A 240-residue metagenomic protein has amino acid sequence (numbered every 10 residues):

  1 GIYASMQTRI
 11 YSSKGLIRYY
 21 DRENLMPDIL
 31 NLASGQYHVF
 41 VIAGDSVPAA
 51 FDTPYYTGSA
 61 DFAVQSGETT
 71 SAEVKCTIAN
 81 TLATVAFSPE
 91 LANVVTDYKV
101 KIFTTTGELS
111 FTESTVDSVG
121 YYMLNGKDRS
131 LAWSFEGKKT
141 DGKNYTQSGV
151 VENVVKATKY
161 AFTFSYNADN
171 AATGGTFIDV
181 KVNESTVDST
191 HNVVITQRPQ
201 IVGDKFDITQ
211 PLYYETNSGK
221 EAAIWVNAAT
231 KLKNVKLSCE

Functional and structural regions predicted by a protein language model:
G1-M6, Y11-S13, N24, N31-Y55 (+1 more regions): Extracytoplasmic cysteine-anchoring/structural motifs
Y20-D21: Short hydrophobic alpha-helix segments
